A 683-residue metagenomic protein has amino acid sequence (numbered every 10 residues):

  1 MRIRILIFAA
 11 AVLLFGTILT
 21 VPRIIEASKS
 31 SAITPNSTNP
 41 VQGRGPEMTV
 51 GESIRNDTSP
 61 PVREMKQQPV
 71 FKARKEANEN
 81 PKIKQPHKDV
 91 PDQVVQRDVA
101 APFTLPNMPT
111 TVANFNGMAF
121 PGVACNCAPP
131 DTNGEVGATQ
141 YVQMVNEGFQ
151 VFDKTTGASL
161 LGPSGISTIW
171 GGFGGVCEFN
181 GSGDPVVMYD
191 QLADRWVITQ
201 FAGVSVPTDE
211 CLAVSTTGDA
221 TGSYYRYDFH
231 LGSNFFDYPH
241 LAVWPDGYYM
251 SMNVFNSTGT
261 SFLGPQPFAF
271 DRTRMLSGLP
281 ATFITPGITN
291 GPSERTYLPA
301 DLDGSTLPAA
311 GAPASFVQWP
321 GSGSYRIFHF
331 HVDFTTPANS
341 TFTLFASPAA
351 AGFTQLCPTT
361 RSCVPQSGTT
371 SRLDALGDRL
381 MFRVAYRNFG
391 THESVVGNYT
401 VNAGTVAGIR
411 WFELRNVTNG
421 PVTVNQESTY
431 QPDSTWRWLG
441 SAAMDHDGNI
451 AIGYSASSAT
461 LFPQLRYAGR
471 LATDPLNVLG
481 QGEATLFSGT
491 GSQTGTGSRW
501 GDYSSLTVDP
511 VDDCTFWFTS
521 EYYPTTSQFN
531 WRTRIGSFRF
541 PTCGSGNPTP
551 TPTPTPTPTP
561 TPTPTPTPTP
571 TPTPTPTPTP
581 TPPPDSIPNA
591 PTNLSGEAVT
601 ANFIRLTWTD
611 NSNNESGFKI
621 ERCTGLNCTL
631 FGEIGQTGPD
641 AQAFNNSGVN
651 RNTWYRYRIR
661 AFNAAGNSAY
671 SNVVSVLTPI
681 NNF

Functional and structural regions predicted by a protein language model:
M1-A32: Sec-dependent, cleavable N-terminal signal peptides
A27-G546: C-terminal PAP-associated
D219, V511, N611-N613, G625-C628 (+1 more regions): Acidic glycine-/aspartate-rich tracts in secreted/extracellular proteins
S394, N449, F603-R605, A641-A643 (+1 more regions): Intrinsic-disorder/low-complexity, polar/charged segments enriched in Ser/Thr/Lys/Arg/Asp/Glu/Gln
N547-D585, P591: Ser/Thr-rich, Proline-interspersed low-complexity disordered segments
T551, P582-N614, R651, A665-F683: Pro/Thr/Ser/Gly-rich low-complexity, intrinsically disordered linker/stalk tracts
K619-N652, A664-Y670: Recognizes extended acidic, P/S/T-rich segments that occur within or adjacent to Ig-like beta-sandwich modules
